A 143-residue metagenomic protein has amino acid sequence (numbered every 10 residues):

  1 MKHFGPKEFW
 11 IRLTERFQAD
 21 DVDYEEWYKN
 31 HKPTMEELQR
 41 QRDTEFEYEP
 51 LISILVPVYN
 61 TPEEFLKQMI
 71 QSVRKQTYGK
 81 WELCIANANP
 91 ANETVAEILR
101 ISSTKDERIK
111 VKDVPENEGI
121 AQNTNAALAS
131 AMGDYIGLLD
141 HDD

Functional and structural regions predicted by a protein language model:
F4-R74: N-proximal low-complexity "stem/linker" segments adjacent to membrane-targeting elements
E64-F65, E93-T94, Q122: Residues that form or flank phosphate/diphosphate-binding pockets in enzymes that use nucleotide phosphates
K67-Q71, A96, N125, G133: Short alpha-helix within the catalytic core of nucleotide-sugar-dependent glycosyltransferases
I70-E116: Acidic donor-binding segment of Leloir-type glycosyltransferases
V114-A131: Glycine-rich, basic loop-to-helix element that forms the pyrophosphate-binding segment of sugar-nucleotide handling
I136: Short aromatic/hydrophobic "clamp" motif used to bind/position activated sugar donors
D140-D143: The conserved acidic donor/metal-binding loop of glycosyltransferases
